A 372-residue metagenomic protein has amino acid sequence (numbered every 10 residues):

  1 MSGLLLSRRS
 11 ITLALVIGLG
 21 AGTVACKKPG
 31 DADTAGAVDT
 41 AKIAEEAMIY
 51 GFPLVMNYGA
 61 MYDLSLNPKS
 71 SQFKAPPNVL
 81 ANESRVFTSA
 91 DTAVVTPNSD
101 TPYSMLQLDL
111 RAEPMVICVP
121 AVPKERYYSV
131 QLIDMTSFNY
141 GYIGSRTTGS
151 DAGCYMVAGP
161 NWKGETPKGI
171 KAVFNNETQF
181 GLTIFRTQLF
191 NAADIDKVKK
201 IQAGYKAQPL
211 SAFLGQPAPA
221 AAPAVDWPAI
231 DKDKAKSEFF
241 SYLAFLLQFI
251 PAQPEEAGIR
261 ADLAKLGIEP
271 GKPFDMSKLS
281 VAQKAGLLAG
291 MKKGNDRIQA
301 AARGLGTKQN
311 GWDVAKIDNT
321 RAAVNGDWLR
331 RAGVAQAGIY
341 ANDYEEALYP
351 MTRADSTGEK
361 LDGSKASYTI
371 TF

Functional and structural regions predicted by a protein language model:
M1-L13: Bacterial N-terminal signal peptides that target proteins for export
L13-G20: Hydrophobic alpha-helical targeting segments used for export or membrane insertion
G22-A25: C-terminal motif of bacterial Sec signal peptides marking the signal peptidase cleavage site
K27-F372: A compositional/structural signature for long, glycine/proline-rich flexible linkers and loops on extracytoplasmic
